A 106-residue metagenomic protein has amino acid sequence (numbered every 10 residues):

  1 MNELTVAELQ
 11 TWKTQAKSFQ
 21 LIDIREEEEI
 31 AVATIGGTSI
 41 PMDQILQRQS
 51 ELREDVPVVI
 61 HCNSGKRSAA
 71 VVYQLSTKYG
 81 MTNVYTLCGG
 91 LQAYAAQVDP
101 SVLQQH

Functional and structural regions predicted by a protein language model:
M1-Q20, I24-P57, K66-H106: Rhodanese-like catalytic fold shared by cysteine-dependent sulfurtransferases and DSP/PTP-type phosphatases
H61-C62: Short, surface-exposed ligand- or partner-binding patches at beta-edge/loop junctions that are enriched in aromatics
